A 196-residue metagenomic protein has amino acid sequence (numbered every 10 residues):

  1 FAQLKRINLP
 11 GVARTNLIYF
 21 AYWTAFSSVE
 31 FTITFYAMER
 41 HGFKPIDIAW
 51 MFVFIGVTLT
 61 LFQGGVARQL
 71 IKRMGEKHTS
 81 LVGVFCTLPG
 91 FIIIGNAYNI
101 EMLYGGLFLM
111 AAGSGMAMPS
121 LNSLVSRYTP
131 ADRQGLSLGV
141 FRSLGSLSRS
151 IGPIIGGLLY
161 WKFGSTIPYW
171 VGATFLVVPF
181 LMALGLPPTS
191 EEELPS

Functional and structural regions predicted by a protein language model:
F1-I18: Juxtamembrane intracellular "pre-TM" segments in multi-pass secondary transporters
F31-I48: Short amphipathic helix-loop junctions that connect adjacent transmembrane helices in Major Facilitator Superfamily/SLC
F35, R68, S120-Y128: Intracellular helix-loop hinge segments at the cytoplasmic ends of transmembrane helices in 12-TM rocker-switch-type
F62, K77-L121: C-terminal transmembrane helical hairpin of 12-TM major facilitator-type secondary transporters
F62-E76, Y160: Helix-to-loop junctions at the C-terminal end of transmembrane segments in multipass secondary transporters
R133-W161: A late C-terminal transmembrane helix in Major Facilitator Superfamily
L158-L176: A membrane-interface helix-boundary motif in multi-pass transporters
G172-S196: Multi-pass alpha-helical transporter architecture, strongest for 12-TM Major Facilitator/SLC carriers used
